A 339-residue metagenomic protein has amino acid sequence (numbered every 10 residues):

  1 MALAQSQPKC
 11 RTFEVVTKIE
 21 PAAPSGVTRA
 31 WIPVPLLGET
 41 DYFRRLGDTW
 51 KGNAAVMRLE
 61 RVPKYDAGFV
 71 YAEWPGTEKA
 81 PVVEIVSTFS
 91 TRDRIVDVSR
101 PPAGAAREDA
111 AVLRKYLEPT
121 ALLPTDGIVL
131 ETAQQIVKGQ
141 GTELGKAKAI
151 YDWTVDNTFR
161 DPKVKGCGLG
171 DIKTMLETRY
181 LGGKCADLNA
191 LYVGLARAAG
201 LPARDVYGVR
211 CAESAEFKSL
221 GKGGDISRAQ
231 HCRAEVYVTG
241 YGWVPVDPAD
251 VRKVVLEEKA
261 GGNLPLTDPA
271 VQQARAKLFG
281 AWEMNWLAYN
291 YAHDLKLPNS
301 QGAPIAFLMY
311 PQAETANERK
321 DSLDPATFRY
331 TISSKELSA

Functional and structural regions predicted by a protein language model:
L3-I95: Intrinsically disordered, low-complexity N-terminal segments that are enriched in acidic
F13-T17, A199-L201, Q230-C232, G242-V244: Structural beta-strand/beta-sheet cores of well-ordered domains, especially the beta-sheet scaffolds that support
A23-G26, G76-P81, G141, A199 (+1 more regions): A short, structured loop/turn motif at beta-sheet edges
V34-L36, S87-F89, P102, Y207-V209 (+1 more regions): A mature extracytoplasmic/lumenal domain signature
L46-T49, S99-D109, P248-V251, A306: Short intrinsically disordered coil segments
V62, V82-D161, K165-R179: Acidic low-complexity segments
G139, E143-K148, D152-C232, V254-E257: Active-site neighborhood of thiol-dependent amide/isopeptide-bond enzymes
E213-A339: Active-site rim recognition segments
